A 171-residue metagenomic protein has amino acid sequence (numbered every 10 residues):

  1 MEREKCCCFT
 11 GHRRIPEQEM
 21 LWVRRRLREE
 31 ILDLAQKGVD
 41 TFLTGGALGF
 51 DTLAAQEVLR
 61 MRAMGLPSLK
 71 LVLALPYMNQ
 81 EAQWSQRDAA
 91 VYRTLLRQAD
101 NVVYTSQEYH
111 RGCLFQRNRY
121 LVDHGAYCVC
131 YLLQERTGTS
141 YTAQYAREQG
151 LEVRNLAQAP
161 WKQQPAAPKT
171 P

Functional and structural regions predicted by a protein language model:
M1-P168: Acidic/glycine-enriched connector segments
